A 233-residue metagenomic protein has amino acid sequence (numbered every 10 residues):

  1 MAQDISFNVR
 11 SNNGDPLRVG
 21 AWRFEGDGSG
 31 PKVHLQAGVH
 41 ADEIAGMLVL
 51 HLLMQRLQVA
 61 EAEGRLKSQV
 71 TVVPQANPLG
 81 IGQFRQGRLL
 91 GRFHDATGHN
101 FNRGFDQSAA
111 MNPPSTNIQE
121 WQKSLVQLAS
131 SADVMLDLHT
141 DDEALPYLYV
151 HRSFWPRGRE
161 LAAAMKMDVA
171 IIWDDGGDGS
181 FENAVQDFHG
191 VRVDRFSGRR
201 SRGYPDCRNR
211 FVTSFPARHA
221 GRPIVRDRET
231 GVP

Functional and structural regions predicted by a protein language model:
M1-P233: Structured catalytic-domain cores with a bias toward divalent-metal coordination
